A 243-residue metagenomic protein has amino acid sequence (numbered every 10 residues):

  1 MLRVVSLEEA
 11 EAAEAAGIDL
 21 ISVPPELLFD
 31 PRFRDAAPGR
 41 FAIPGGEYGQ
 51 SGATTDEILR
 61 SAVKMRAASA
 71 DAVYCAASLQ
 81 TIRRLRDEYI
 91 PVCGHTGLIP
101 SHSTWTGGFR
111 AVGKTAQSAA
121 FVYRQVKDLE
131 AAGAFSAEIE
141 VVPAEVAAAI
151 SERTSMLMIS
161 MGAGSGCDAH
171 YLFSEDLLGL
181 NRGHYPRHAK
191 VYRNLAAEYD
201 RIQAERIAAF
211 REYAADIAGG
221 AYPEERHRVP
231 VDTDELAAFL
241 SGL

Functional and structural regions predicted by a protein language model:
M1-L243: Alpha/beta enzyme core
